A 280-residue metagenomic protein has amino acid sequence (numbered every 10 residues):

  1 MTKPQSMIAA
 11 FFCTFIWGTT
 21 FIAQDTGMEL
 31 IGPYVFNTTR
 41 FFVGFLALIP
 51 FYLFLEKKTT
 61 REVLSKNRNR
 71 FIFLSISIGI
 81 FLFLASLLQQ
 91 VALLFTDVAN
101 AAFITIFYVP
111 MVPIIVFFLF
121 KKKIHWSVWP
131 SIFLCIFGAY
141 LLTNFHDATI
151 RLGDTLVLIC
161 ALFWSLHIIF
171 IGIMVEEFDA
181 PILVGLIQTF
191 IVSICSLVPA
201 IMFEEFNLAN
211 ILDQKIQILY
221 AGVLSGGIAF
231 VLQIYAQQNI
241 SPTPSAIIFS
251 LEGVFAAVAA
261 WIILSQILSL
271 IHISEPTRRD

Functional and structural regions predicted by a protein language model:
M1-V35, I80, L88, H146-I173 (+1 more regions): Glycine-/small-residue-enriched transmembrane alpha-helix faces in small-molecule transporters and effluxers
Q5-C13, R61-L88, L152-C160, L208-I228 (+1 more regions): Loop-to-transmembrane-helix transition segments
G18, G79, F83, L87 (+6 more regions): Hydrophobic/small/kink-forming positions within alpha-helical transmembrane segments of polytopic membrane proteins
T20-F21, I49-A99, I104-T105, L141 (+1 more regions): Specific transmembrane alpha-helical segments of multi-pass solute transporters/efflux pumps, especially DMT/EamA
I22, L48, V112-P113, F118 (+1 more regions): Transmembrane alpha-helical segments that form core, pore/gating elements of small-molecule transporters/exporters
N37-T39, A101-F107, I171-S193, G226-I262: Helix-helix packing/entry segments at the starts of transmembrane helices
A47-L55, Y108-P130, V254-I271: C-terminal transmembrane-helix exit sites in multi-pass transporters
I271-H272, P276-D280: Single conserved hydrophobic/aromatic residue that forms the stacking wall/gate of nucleotide- or nucleobase-binding
